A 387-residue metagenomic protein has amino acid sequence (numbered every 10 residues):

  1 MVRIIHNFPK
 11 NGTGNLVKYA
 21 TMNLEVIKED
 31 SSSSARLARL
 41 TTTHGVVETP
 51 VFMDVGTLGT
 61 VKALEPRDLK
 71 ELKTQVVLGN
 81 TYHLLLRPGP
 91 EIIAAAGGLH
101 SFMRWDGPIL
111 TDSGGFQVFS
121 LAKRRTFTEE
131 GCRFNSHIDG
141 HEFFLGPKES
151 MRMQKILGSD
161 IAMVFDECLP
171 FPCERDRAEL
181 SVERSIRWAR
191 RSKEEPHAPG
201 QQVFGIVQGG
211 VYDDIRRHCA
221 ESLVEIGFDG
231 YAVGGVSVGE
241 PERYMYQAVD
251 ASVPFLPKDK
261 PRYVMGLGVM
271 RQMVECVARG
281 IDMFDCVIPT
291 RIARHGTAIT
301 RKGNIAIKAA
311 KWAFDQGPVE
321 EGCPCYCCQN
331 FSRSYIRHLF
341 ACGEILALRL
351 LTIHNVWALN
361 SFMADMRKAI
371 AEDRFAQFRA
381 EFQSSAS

Functional and structural regions predicted by a protein language model:
M1-N7: Extreme N-terminal basic, low-complexity initiation segments that serve as generic localization/processing leaders
Y19-H197, A310-A313: Non-catalytic, usually N-terminal nucleic-acid engagement modules in DNA/RNA processing proteins
A20-R39, V47-V51, T60-A63, D166-P172 (+1 more regions): C-terminal extensions of enzymes
G45, V77, D112, Q154 (+5 more regions): Conserved, mostly hydrophobic/aromatic
E149, M153-L157, L180, R184-R191 (+5 more regions): A non-catalytic, amphipathic alpha-helix used as a structural packing/dimerization or gating element in enzyme scaffolds
F171-P172, E179, G230-V236, I345-L348: Glycine- and acidic
E183-I186, E195-V319: Glycine-rich phosphate/ribose-binding loops and adjacent secondary-structure elements that form binding surfaces
